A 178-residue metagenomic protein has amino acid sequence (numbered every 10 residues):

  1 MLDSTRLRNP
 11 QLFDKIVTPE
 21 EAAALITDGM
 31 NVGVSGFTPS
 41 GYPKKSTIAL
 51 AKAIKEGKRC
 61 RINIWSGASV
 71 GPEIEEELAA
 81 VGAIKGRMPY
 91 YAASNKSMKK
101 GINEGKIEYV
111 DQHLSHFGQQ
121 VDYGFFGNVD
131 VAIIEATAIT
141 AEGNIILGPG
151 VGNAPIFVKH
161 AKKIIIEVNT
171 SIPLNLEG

Functional and structural regions predicted by a protein language model:
M1-G178: Conserved alpha/beta enzyme-core scaffold
